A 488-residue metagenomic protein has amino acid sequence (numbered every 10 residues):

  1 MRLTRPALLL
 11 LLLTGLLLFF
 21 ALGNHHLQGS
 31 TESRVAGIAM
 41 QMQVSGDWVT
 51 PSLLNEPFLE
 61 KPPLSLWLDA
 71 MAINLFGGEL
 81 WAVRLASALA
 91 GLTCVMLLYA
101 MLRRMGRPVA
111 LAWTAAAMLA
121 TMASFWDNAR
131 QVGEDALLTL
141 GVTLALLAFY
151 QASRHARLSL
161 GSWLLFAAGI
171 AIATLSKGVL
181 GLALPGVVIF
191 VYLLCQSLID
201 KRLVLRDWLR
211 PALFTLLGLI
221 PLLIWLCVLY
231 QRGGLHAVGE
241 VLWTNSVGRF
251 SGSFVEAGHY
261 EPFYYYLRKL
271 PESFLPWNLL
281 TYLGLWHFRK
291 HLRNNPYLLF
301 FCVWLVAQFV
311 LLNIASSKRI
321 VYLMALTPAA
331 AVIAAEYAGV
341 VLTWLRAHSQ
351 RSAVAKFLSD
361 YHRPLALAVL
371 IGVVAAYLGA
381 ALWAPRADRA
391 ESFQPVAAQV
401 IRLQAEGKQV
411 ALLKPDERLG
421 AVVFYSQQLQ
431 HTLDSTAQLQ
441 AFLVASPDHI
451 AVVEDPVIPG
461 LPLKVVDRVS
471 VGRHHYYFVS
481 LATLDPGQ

Functional and structural regions predicted by a protein language model:
M1-R346, W383-R386, V423, V466-V479: Membrane-integral, polyisoprenol-dependent glycosyltransferases of the GT-C/oligosaccharyltransferase superfamily
L219-I220, F309, A355, P364-L367 (+3 more regions): Generic N-terminal initiation segments characterized by hydrophobic and/or small/turn-forming residues
H236-A237, S246, A353, P395 (+1 more regions): Exposed alpha-helical structural elements
F254-A257, S359, G407-L413: Cytosolic juxtamembrane regulatory segments of multi-pass membrane proteins
G339-G379: Signature aromatic-anchored transmembrane alpha helix within multi-pass, membrane-resident enzymes that catalyze glycan
G372-L481: Short periplasmic/luminal acceptor-recognition loop of GT-C membrane glycosyltransferases, typified by
L484-Q488: Short, charged/polar, Gly/Pro-enriched secondary-structure boundary elements
